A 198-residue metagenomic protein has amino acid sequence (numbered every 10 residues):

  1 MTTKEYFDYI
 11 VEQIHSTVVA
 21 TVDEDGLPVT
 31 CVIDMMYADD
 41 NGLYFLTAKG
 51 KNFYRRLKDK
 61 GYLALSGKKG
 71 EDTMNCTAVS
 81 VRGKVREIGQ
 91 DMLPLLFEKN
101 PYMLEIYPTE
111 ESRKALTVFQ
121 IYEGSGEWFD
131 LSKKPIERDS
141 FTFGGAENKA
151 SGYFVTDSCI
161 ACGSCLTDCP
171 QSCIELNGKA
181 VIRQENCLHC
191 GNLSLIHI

Functional and structural regions predicted by a protein language model:
M1-V18: Extreme N-terminal tail/first-helix region
H15-K49, R55-L57, L63-K69, C76-V81: Short beta-strand segments
N52-S125: Short, structured beta-strand-loop surface elements
V118, K133-A150: Flexible glycine-rich active-site/ligand-binding loops centered on an Asp-His dyad
E123-D130, K134, S151: Intrinsically disordered, low-complexity linkers and tails
F143-A161, S172-H189: Ferredoxin-like iron-sulfur electron-transfer modules
S164, N192: A short, cysteine/histidine-rich metal-binding "knuckle" motif
I196-I198: Conserved small/polar residues in nucleotide/adenosyl-binding loops
